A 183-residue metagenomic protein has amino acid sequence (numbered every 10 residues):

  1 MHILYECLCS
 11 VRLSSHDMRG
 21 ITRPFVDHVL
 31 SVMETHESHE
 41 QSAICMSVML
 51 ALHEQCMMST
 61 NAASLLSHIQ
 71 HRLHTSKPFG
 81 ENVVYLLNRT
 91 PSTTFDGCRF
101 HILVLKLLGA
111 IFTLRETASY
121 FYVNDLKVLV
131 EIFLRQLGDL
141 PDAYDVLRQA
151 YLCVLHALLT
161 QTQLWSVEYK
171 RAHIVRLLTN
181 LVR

Functional and structural regions predicted by a protein language model:
M1, Y5-D27, T35-A43, E54-K77 (+2 more regions): Elongated alpha-helical scaffolds that mediate protein-protein interactions in large eukaryotic proteins, primarily
M1-C9, T35-E54, S92-G109, P141-L164 (+2 more regions): Alpha-helical solenoid repeats of the armadillo/HEAT superfamily in eukaryotic scaffolding/adaptor proteins
L4, F25-M33, N82-L87, L129-L134 (+1 more regions): Buried hydrophobic core positions in alpha-solenoid tandem helical repeats
Q41, G80, Q136: Functionally constrained cores in energy, signaling, and assembly domains
H53-T60, L86-P91, L181: Short regulatory "switch" loops immediately downstream of catalytic or recognition motifs within protein catalytic
A62-V104, L108: Aromatic-anchored, glycine/proline-accented short structural segments that stabilize local strand-turns or short
L87, P91, L108-E116, D125 (+3 more regions): Alpha-helix capping/termination and helix-coil
V123-E131, Y151: Active/binding-pocket-proximal capping segment
